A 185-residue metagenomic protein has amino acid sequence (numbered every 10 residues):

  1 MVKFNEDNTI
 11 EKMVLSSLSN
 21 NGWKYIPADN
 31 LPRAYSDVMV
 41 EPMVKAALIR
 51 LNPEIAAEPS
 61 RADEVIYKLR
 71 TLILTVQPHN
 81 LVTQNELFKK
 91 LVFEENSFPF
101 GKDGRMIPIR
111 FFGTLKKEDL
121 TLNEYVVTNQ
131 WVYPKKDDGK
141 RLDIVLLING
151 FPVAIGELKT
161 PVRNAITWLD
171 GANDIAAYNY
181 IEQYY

Functional and structural regions predicted by a protein language model:
M1-Y185: An alpha-helical interface "stripe"
